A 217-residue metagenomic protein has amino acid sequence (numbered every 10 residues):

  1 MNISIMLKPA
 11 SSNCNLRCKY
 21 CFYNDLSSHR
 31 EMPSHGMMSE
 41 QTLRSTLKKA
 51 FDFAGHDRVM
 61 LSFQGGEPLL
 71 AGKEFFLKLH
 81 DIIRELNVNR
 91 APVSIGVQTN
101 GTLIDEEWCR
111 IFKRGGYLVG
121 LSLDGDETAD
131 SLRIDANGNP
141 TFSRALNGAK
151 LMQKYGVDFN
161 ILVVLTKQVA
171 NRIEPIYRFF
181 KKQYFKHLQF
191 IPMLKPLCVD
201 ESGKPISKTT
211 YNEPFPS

Functional and structural regions predicted by a protein language model:
N2-Q41: Canonical Radical SAM [4Fe-4S] cluster-binding loop centered on the CxxxCxxC motif and its immediate flanking residues
S12, M37-Q41, E106, N139 (+1 more regions): Conserved structured core elements
G36-E40, P92-I95, K208-Y211: Glycine-rich, flexible loop segments associated with nucleotide phosphate handling
T42-T46: Activation loop
L47-K48, D52-S62, A71-C198, G203: Radical SAM/AdoMet-radical enzyme domain recognition
G66-E67: Active-site neighborhood of divalent metal-dependent phosphoester/pyrophosphate hydrolases
V199-S217: A C-terminal junction/extension of Radical SAM enzymes
